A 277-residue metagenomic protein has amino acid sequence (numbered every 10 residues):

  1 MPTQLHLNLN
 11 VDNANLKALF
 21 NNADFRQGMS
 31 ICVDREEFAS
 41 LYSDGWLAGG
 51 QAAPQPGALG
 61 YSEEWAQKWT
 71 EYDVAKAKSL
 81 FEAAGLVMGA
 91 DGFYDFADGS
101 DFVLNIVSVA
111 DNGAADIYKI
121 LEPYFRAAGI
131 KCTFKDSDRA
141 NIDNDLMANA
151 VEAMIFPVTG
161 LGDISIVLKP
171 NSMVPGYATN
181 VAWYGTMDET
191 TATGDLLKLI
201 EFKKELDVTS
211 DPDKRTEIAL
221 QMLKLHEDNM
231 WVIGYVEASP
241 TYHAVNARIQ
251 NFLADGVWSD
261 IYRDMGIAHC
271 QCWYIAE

Functional and structural regions predicted by a protein language model:
P2-T3, N8, S30-W69, A75-K76 (+2 more regions): Detector for C-terminal structural segments
V11-F25, V87: Short helix-loop capping/hinge motifs at secondary-structure junctions, enriched in acidic/polar residues
A14, T133-F134, K204-V208: Short, well-ordered beta-strand elements within core beta-sheets of diverse protein domains
A23, E71-N105: Immediate post-signal peptide segment of exported/extracytoplasmic ligand-binding proteins
D101-A110, C132-K135: Short, well-ordered beta-strand elements
G129: Short glycine-rich hinge loops at helix-strand junctions in the catalytic core of two-component histidine kinases
F134-N144: Short helix-initiation/N-cap motifs at beta->coil->alpha
